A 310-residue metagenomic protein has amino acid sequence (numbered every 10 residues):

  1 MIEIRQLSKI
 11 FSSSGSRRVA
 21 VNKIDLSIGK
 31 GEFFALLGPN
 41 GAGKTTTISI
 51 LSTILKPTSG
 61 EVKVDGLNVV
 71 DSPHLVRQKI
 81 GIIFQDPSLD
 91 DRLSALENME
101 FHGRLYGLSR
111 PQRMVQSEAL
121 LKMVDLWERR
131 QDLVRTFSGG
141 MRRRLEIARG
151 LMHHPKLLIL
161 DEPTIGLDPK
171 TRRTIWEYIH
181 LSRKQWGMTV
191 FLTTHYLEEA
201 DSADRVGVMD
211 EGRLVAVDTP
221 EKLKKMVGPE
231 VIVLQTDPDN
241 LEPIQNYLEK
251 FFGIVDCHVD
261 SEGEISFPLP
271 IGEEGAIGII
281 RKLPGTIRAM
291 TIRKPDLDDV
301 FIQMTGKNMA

Functional and structural regions predicted by a protein language model:
M1-I4, K9-K23, K30, P73: A short, flexible loop at the N-terminus of ABC-type nucleotide-binding domains that lies
E100, R104, P111-R129: Conserved ABC ATPase "signature" region
H154: Conserved catalytic motifs of ABC-family nucleotide-binding domains
L158-D161: Catalytic Walker B motif of ABC-type/P-loop ATPase nucleotide-binding domains
R173-W186: Helical segment within the ABC ATPase nucleotide-binding domain
I232-M304: Short, charged/small-residue-rich alpha-helical element at the C-terminal edge of ABC transporter nucleotide-binding
